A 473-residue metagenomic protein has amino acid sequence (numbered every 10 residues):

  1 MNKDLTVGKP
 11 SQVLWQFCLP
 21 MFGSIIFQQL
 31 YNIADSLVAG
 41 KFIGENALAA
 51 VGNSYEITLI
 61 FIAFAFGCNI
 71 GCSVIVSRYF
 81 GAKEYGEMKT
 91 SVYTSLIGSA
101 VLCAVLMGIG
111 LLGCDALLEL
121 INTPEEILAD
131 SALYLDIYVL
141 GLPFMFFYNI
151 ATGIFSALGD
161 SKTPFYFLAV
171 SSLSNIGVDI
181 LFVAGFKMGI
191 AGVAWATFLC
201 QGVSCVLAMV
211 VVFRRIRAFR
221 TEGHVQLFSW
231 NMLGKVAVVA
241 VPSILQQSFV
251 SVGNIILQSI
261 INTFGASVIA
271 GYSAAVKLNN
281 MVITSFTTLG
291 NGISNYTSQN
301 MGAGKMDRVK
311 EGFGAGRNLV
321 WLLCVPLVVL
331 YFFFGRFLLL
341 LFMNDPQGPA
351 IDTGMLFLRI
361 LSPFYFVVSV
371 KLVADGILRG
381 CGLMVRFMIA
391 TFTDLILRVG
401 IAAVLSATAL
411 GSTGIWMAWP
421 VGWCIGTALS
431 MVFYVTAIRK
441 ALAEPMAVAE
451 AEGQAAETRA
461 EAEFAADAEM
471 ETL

Functional and structural regions predicted by a protein language model:
M1-C18, V76-G141, G185-V241, T297-F364 (+1 more regions): Short alpha-helical transmembrane segments in multi-pass integral membrane proteins
S11-L30, A34, I57-F64, L140 (+7 more regions): Residue-level signal for short hydrophobic patches within transmembrane helices of multi-pass membrane transporters
Q16-D35, I137, Y148, S171 (+4 more regions): Transmembrane helical elements of multi-pass membrane transporters/channels
L30-A49, L118-E125, L181-M188, S248-K277 (+4 more regions): Helix-terminus/linker motif at the lipid-water interface of multi-pass membrane proteins
A39-L59, E125-D130, I190-A191, M232-V239 (+5 more regions): Interfacial/gating helices of multi-pass transporter permease domains
L48-G108, M145-P164, G271-G335, V368-A390: Small-residue-rich hydrophobic transmembrane alpha-helices
I60-A63, N175-I180, S204-M209, M281-T284 (+3 more regions): Hydrophobic transmembrane alpha-helices of multi-pass small-molecule transporters
N69, Y138-S156, P164-N175, V193-A208 (+4 more regions): Short runs within selected transmembrane alpha-helices of multi-pass transporters and secretion channels
